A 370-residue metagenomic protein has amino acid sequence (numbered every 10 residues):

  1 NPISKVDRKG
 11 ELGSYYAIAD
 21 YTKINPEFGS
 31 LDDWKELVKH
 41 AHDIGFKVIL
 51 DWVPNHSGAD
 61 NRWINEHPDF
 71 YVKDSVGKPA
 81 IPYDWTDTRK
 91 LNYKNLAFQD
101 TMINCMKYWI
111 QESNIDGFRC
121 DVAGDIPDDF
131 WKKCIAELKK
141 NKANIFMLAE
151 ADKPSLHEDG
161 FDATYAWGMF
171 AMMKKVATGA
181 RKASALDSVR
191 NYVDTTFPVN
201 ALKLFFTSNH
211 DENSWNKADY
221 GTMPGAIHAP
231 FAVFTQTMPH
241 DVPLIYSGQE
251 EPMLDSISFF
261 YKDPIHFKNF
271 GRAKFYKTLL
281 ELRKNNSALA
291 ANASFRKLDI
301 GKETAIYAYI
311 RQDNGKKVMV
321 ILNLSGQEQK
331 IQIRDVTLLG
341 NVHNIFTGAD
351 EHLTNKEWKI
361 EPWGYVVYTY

Functional and structural regions predicted by a protein language model:
N1-S113, K133-K140: Substrate-binding/active-site clefts of carbohydrate-active enzymes
N1-S4, D51-D60, D121-P127, E150-P154 (+2 more regions): Short, solvent-exposed turn/loop segments enriched in Gly/Ser/Thr/Pro and often Arg
Y15-L31, D84-Q99, D116-D125, F170-A180 (+2 more regions): The substrate-binding groove and active-site-proximal loops of carbohydrate-active enzymes, especially glycoside
Y21, A41, D51, W109 (+8 more regions): Conserved, mostly hydrophobic/aromatic
V48-L50, F118, M147-A149, F205 (+1 more regions): Hydrophobic faces of well-ordered beta-strands that scaffold small-molecule active sites in alpha/beta enzyme cores
C105, Q111, D121-F206, F234-T237 (+4 more regions): Active-site-proximal helices and loops of the catalytic beta/alpha 8
D299-D335: Carbohydrate-binding surface patches
L353-Y370: C-terminal beta-strand-rich structural cap/linker in extracellular carbohydrate-active enzymes
